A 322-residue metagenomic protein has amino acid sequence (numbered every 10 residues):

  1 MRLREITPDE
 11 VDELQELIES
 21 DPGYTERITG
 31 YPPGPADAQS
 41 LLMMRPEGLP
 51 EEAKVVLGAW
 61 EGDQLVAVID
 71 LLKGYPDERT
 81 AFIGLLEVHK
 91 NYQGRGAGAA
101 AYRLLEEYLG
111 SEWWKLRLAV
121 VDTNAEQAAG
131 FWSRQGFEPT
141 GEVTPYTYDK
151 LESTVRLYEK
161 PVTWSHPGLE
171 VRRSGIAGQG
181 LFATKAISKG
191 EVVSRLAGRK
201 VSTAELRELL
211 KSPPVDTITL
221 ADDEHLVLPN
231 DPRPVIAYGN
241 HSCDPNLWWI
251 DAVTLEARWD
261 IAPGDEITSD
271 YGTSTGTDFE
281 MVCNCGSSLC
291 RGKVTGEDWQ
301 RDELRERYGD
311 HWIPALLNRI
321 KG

Functional and structural regions predicted by a protein language model:
E5-N91, Y102-L104, Y108: Acetyl-CoA-dependent GNAT
H89-N91, R95, T123-N124: Active-site acidic-Proline motif in GNAT/NAT acetyltransferases
A99, T123-G141: Conserved active-site alpha-helix within GNAT-family acetyltransferase domains
L109-V121: Conserved GNAT acetyl-CoA-binding A-motif
L118-A129, Y146-L151: Conserved beta-strand-loop-alpha-helix junction that forms the acyl-donor binding cleft
W164-L247: Catalytic cores of histone-lysine modification enzymes
H241-G322: C-terminal SET catalytic tail plus cysteine-rich post-SET Zn-binding segment of SAM-dependent SET-domain
